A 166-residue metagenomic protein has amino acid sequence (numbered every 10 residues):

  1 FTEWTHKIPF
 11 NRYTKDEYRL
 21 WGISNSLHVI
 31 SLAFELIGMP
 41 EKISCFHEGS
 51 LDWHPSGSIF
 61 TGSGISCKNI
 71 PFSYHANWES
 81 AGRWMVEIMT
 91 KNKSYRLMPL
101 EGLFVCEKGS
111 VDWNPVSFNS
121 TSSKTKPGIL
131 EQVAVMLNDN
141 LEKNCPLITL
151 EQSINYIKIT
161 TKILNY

Functional and structural regions predicted by a protein language model:
F1-S44: Predominantly a Rossmann-like dinucleotide-binding segment in NAD(P)-dependent oxidoreductases
R19-L20, T121, E142-P146: Active-site rim elements
N25-H28, G128-I129, Q152: Soluble or luminal CAZymes and related metallo-dependent hydrolases
L27-S31, D52-C67: Active-site-proximal catalytic alpha-helix in oxidoreductases
S44-L51: Short catalytic/ligand-gating loop segments at beta-alpha or beta-beta junctions within enzyme catalytic domains
D52-P55, C67-Q132: NAD(P)-dinucleotide binding in Rossmann-like oxidoreductases
A134-Y166: C-terminal helix-rich "cap/oligomerization" subdomain common to oxidoreductases
